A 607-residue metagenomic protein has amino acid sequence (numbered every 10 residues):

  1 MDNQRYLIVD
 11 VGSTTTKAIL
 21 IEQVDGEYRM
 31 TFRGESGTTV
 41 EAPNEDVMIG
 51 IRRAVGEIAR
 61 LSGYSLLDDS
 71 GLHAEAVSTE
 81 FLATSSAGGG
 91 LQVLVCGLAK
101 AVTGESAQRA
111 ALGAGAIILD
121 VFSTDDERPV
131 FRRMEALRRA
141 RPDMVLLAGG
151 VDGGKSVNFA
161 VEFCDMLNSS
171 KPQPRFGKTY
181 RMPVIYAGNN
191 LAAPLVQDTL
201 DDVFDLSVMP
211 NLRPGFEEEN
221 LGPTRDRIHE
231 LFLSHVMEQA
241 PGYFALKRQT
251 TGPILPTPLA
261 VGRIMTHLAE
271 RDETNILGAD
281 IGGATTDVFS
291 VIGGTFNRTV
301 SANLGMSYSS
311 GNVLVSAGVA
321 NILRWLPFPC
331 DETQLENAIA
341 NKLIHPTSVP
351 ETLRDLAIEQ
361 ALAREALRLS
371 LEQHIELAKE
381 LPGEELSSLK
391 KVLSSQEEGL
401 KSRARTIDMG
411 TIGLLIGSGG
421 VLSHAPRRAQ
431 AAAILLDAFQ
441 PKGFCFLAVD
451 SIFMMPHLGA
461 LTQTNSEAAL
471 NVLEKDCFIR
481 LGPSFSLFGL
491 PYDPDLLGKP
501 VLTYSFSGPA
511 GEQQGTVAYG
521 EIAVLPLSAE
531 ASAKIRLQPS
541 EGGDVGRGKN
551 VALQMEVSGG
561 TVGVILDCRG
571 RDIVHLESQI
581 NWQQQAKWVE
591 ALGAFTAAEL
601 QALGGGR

Functional and structural regions predicted by a protein language model:
M1-I8, E22-R29, E35-N275, D355-L362 (+8 more regions): Nucleotide/phosphate-binding catalytic cleft detector across ATP-hydrolyzing and phosphate-transferring enzymes
V9-V11, A279: Conserved beta-strand/loop positions that form the S-adenosyl-L-methionine
S13-T16: Mobile, glycine-rich extracellular loop/lid and propeptide segments that shape or gate substrate/ligand access
Y28-T31, E35-T38, R263-N337, P426-V449: Glycine-rich phosphate-binding loop of actin/hexokinase-like ATP-binding domains
R298-G383: Active-site core segments that coordinate phosphate-bearing ligands/cofactors across diverse enzyme families
S466-L470: Extended C-terminal regions of large enzymes
